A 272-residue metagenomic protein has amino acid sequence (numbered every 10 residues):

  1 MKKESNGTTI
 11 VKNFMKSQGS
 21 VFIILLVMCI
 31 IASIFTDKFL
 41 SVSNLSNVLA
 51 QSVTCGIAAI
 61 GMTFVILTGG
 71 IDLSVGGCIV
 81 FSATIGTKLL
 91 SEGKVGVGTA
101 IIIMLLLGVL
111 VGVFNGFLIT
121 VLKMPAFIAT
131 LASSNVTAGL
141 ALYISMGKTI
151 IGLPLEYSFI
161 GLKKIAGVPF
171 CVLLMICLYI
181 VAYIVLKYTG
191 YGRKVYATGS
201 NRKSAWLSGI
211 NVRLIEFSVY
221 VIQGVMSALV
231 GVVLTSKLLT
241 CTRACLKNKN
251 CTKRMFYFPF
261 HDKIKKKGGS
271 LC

Functional and structural regions predicted by a protein language model:
M1-S20, I31, L40, K267-G269: Transmembrane alpha-helical segments of polytopic membrane transport and secretion proteins
Q18-I23, V48, G56, G77-F81 (+4 more regions): Hydrophobic alpha-helical transmembrane segments
V21-S33, M62-T63, S134-G139, L174-I184 (+2 more regions): Hydrophobic core segments of alpha-helical transmembrane domains in multi-pass membrane transport and ion-translocation
L26-G93, F117-K123, T252, F258-K266: Single transmembrane alpha-helix segments in multi-pass membrane proteins
D37-N47, L186, G192, Y220-F256 (+1 more regions): Inter-helical junctions in multi-pass inner-membrane proteins, predominant in energy-converting antiporter-like
K94-S134, C177: Alpha-helical transmembrane segments within multi-pass membrane transporters and channels
L122, A126-T189, I215-S218, L234-L246 (+2 more regions): Transmembrane helix-bundle core of multi-pass membrane transporters and related energy-transducing complexes
V181-V221: Membrane-helix/interface signature in polytopic inner-membrane proteins
